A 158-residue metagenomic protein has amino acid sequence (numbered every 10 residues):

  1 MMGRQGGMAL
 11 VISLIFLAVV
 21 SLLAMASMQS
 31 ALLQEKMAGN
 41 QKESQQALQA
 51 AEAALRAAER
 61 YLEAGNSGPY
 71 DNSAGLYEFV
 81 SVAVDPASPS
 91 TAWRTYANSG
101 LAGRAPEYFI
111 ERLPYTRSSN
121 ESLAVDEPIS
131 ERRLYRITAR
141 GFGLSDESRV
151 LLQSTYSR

Functional and structural regions predicted by a protein language model:
M2-R158: Terminal alpha-helical segments
